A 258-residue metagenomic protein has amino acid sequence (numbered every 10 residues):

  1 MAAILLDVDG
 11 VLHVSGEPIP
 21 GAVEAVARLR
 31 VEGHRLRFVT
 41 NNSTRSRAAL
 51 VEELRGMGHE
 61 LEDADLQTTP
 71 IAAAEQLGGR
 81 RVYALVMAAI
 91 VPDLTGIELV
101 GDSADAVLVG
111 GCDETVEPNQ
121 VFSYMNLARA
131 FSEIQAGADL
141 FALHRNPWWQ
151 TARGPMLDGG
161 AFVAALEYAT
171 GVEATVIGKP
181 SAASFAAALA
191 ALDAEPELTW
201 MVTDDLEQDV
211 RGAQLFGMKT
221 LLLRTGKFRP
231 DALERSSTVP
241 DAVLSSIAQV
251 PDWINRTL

Functional and structural regions predicted by a protein language model:
A2-V8, H13-V23, A27-H34, S43-Q67 (+1 more regions): Asp-based, Mg2+/Mn2+-dependent phosphohydrolase catalytic module
